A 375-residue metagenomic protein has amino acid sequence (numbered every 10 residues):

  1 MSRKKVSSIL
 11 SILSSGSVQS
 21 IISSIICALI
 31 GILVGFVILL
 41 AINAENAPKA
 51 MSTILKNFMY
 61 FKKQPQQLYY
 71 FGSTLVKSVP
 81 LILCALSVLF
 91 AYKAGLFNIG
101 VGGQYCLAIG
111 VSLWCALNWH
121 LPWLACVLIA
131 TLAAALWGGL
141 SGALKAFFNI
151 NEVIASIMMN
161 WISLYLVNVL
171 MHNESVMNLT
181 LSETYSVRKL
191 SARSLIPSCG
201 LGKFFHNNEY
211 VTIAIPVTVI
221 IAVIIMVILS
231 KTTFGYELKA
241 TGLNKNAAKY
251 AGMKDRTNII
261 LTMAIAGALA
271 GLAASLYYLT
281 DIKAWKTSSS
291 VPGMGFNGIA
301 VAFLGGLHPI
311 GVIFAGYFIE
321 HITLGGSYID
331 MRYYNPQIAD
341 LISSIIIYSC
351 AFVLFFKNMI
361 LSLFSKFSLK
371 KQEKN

Functional and structural regions predicted by a protein language model:
M1-A28, F36, A41, L243 (+2 more regions): Cytosolic-side transmembrane-helix boundaries in multi-pass membrane proteins
S2-L83: Membrane-interfacial amphipathic/re-entrant helices at transmembrane-helix boundaries
L10-I22, Y92-G100, N118-S191, K231 (+2 more regions): Short loop segments and helix-boundary regions at transmembrane helix junctions of multi-pass inner-membrane proteins
S23-L40, L81-V88, I109, L113 (+7 more regions): Hydrophobic core segments of alpha-helical transmembrane domains in multi-pass membrane transport and ion-translocation
L39-N43, F58-N118, T131, A135-I150 (+4 more regions): Single transmembrane alpha-helix segments in multi-pass membrane proteins
L136, F205-A284, P309-I310: Helix-loop-helix "hairpin" substructures at the membrane interface of multi-pass membrane proteins
N160-L229, I338, Q372-K374: Transmembrane helix-bundle core of multi-pass membrane transporters and related energy-transducing complexes
G267-A270, A274-S344: Transmembrane alpha-helical segments in multi-pass inner-membrane proteins
